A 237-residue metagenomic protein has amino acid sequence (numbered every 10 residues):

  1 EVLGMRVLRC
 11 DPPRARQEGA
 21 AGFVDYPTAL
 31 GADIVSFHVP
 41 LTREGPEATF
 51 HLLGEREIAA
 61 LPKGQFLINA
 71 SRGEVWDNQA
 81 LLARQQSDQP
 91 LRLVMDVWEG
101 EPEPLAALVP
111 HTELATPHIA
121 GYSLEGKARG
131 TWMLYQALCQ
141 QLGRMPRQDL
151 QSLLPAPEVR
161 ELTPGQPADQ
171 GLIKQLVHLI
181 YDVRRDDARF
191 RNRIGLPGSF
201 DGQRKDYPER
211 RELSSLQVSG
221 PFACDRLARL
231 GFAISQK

Functional and structural regions predicted by a protein language model:
V2-G19: NAD(P)-binding Rossmann-fold cofactor-contacting core
G4, S36-V39, L138, L142: Short, well-ordered alpha-helical segments in soluble proteins
V7, V35, L114-A115: Short, well-ordered beta-strand core segments
R14-A106: Rossmann-like adenosine-cofactor binding region
F50, A233-K237: C-terminal low-complexity, acidic/polar tails when present
G64-I234: Rossmann-like dinucleotide-binding domain for NAD(H)/NADP(H)
